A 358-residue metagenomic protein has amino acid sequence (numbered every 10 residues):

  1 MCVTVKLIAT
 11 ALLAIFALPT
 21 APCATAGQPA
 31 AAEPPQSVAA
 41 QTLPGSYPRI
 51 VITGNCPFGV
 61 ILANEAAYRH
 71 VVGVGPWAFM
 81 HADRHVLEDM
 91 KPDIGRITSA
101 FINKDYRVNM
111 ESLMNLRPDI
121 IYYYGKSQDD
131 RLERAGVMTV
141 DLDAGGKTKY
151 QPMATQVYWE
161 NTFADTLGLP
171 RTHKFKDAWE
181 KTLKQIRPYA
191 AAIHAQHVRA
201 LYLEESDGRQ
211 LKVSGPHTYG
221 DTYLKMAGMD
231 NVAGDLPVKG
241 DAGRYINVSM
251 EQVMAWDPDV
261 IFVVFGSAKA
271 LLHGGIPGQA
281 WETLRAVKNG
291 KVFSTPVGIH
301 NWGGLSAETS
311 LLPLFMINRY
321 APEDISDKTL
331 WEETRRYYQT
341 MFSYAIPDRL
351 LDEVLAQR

Functional and structural regions predicted by a protein language model:
I8-T20: Bacterial N-terminal signal peptides
T20-P29: Signal peptide processing junction and immediate N-terminal pro/mature segment of secreted/exported proteins
A30, A40, Q128-K212, S294-Q357: Extracytoplasmic substrate-binding proteins
V51-G54, F58-N115, I120, G125 (+1 more regions): A short, structured surface patch at a secondary-structure boundary
V51-T53, V72-G75, I120-Y124, T139-L142 (+4 more regions): Structural recognition of the beta-strand scaffold that forms the well-ordered cores of secreted hydrolase catalytic
R107-R117, A135, N247-D257: Short helices/loops that flank or line small-molecule/ion binding pockets
H217-R244: Alpha-helical, coiled-coil/dimerization segments enriched in small aliphatic residues
D259-Y320: Active-site/pore-lining binding-face segments in mid-to-C-terminal subdomains
